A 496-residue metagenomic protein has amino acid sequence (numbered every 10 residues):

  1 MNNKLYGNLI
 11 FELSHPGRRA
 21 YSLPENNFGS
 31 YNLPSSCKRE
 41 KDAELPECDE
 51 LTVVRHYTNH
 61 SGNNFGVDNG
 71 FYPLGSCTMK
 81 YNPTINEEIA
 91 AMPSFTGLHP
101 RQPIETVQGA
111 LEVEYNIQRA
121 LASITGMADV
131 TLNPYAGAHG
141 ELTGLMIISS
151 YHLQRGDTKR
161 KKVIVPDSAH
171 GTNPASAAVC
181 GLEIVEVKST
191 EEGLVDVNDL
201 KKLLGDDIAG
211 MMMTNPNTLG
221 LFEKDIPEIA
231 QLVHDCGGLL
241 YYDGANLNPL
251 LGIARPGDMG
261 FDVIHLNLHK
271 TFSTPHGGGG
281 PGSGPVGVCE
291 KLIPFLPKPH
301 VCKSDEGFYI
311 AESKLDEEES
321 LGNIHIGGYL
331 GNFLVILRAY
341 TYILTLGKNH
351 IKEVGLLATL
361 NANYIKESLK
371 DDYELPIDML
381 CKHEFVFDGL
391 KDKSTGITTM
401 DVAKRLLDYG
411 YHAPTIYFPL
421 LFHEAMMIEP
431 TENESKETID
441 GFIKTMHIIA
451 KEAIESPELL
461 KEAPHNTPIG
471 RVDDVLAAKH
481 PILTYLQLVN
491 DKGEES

Functional and structural regions predicted by a protein language model:
M1-D129, A254, S304-I326, I343-S496: Non-catalytic terminal extensions of PLP-dependent enzymes
F65-N86, P134-G144, F272-G287, K291-L292 (+2 more regions): Conserved phosphate/anionic-ligand binding catalytic regions in large, soluble enzymes, centered on
P73, T78-K80, I124, T131-N133 (+18 more regions): Structured core elements
G109-E112, H139-Y309, L321, G396-I397 (+1 more regions): Conserved PLP-enzyme active-site core in the AAT-like
N116, L142-T143, I147, G287 (+4 more regions): Short amphipathic alpha-helical face segments that pack within enzyme cores and frequently flank/anchor catalytic
M146-S150, Y340-T345: Short glycine/serine- and small hydrophobic-enriched flexible loop segments
E191, G220, L330, K352-L356: A short glycine-/small-residue-rich loop at the edge of a beta-strand within enzyme catalytic domains
